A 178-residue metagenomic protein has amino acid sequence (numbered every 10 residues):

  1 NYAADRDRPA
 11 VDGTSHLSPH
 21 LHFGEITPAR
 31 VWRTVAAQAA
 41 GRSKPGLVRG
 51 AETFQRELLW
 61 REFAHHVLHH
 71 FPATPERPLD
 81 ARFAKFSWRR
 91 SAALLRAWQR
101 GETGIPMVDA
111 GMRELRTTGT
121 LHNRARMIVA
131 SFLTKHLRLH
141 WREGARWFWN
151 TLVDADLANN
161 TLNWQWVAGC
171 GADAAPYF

Functional and structural regions predicted by a protein language model:
Y2-R124, V167-A175: Gly/Thr-rich phosphate-binding loop signature of adenosyl cofactor/nucleotide-binding cores
P75, A81-F86, M127-A172: Active/binding-pocket-proximal capping segment
F178: Loop-rich catalytic cores of soluble enzymes, especially ATP-dependent carboxylate-amine ligases and other
